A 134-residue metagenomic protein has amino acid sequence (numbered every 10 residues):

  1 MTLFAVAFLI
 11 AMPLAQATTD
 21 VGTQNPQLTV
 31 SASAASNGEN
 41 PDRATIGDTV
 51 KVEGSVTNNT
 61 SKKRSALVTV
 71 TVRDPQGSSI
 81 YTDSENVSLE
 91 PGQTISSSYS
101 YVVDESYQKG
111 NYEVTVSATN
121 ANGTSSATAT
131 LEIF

Functional and structural regions predicted by a protein language model:
M1-D20, G54: Secretory targeting signatures
T18-T45: Short, compositionally biased P/S/T/A/G/V-rich stretches that sit at domain boundaries
A34-A35, S65-L67, R73-N86, Y107 (+1 more regions): Short beta-strand and strand-turn-strand segments in soluble, beta-rich domains
A44, N58-S65, Y107: A short beta-turn/strand-edge loop motif at beta-sheet boundaries
K51-N59, T69: Short edge beta-strand/loop segments characteristic of extracellular beta-sandwich folds
N59, S88-E90, V102-Q108, A121: Short, surface-exposed loop/turn segments at beta-strand-coil junctions that are enriched for proline with nearby
A66-T69, S106-I133: Terminal connector regions
V87-I95, G123, I133-F134: Short proline/glycine- and polar residue-rich coil/turn motifs
